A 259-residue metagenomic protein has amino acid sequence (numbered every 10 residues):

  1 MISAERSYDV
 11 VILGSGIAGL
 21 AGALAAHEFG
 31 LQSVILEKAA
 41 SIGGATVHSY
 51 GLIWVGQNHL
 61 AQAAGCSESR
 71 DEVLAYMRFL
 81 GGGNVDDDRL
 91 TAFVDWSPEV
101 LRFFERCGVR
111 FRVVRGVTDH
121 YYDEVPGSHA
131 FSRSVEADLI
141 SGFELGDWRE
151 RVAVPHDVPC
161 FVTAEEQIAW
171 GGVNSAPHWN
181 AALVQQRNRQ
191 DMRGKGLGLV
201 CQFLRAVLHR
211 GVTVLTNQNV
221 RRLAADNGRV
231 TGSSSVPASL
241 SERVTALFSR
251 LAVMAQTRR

Functional and structural regions predicted by a protein language model:
M1-V10, E28, L240, L251: Extreme N-terminal leader/targeting segments of oxidoreductases
S3-E5, R222, S234: Accessory "access/gating" subregions that flank catalytic or transport cores
Y8, F29-Q32, R210-G211, T231: Loop/turn elements at helix/coil->beta-strand transitions in domains of secreted/extracellular proteins
V10-I35: N-terminal Rossmann-like FAD-binding beta1-loop-alpha1 element of flavoenzymes
V10-L13, V220-R221, S233, T245-R250 (+1 more regions): Short hydrophobic core segments
G16, A39-S41, V220: Acidic, glycine-rich active-site loops and adjacent beta-strand->loop/helix elements that engage anionic groups
K38-T213, P237-R259: Conserved N-terminal/central alpha/beta ligand/cofactor-binding core
T216-R229: A conserved short coil-to-beta-strand element within the FAD-binding core of flavoproteins
